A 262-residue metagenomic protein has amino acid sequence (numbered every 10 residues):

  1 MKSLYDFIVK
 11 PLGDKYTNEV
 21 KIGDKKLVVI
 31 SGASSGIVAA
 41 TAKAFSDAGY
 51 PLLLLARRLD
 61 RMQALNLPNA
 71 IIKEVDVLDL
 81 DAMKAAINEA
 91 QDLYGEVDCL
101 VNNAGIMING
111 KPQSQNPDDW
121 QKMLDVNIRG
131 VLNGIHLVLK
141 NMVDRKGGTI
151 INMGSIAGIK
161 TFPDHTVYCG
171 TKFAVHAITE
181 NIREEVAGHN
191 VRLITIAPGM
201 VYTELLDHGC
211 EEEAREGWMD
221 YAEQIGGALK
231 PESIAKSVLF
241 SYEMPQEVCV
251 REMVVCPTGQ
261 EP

Functional and structural regions predicted by a protein language model:
S34-S35: Conserved glycine-rich cofactor-binding loop
Y50-Q63: Conserved glycine-rich Rossmann-like NAD(P)H-binding loop of the short-chain dehydrogenase/reductase
V75-A85, P117: The beta1-alpha1 cofactor-binding region of Rossmann-like NAD(H)/NADP(H)-dependent oxidoreductases
K111-P112, N116-L124: Substrate-binding pocket helix/loop in short-chain dehydrogenase/reductase
I135, T171: Active-site helix of classical SDR
S155: Residue(s) in the substrate-gating loop at a strand-loop-helix junction that position the organic substrate next
T195-I196, E216-P262: C-terminal helical subdomain
